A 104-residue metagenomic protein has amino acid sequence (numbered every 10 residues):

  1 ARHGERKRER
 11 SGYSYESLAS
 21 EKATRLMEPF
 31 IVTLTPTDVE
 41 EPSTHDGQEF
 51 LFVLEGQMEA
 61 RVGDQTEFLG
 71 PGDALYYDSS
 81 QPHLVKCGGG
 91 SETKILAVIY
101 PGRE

Functional and structural regions predicted by a protein language model:
G4-P42, Q48, A97-I99, R103: A short glycine-rich, His/Asp/Glu-containing loop-to-beta-strand
Y13, G70-P71, S79-E104: Ligand-binding loop in jelly-roll beta-barrel domains
L18, G63-S79: Short acidic-glycine-tyrosine-enriched beta hairpin
K22, V62, G89-S91: A generic beta-sheet turn/junction motif
V32, F52, A60, L75 (+1 more regions): Preference for bulky hydrophobic residues occupying beta-strand positions in well-ordered beta-sheet regions
T37, H45-D64, G72: Glycine- and acidic-residue-biased ligand/ion/polar-headgroup-sensing regions
